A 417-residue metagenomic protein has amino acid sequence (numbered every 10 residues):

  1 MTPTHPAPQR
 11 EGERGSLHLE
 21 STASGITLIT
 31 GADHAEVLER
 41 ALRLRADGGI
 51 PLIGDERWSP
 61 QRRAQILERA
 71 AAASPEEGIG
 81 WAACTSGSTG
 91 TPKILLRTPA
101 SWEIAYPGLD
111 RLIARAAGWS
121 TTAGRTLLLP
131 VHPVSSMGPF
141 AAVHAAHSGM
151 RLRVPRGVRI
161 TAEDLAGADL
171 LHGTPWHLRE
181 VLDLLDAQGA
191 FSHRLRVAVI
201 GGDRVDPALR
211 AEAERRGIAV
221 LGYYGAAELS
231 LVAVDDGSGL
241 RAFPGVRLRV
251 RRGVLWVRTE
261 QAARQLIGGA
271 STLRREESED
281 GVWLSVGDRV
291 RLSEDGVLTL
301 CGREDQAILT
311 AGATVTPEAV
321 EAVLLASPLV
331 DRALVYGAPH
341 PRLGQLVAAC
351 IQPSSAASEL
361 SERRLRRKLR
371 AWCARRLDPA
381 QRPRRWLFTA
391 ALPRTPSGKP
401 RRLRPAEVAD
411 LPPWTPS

Functional and structural regions predicted by a protein language model:
I26, A32-D33, A70-C84, A116-L127: Conserved pre-ATP/AMP-binding loop-to-beta segment of ANL
G31-A35, L52-R63, P130, M150-A168 (+2 more regions): ATP-dependent adenylate-forming carboxylate-activation enzymes
I79-L96: Conserved adenylation A10 loop of the ANL superfamily
R97-R115, T126-V181, L221: AMP-binding/adenylate-forming
D183-S238, R247-R249: Gly/Ser/Thr-rich phosphate-binding loop
A242, R251-V282, R303, A313-V315: Conserved ATP/PPi-binding loop(s) of AMP-dependent carboxylate-activating enzymes
G281-V282, G287-Q381: AMP-binding/adenylate-forming catalytic core of the ANL superfamily
R375-K399: AMP-binding/adenylate-forming catalytic domain of the ANL superfamily
